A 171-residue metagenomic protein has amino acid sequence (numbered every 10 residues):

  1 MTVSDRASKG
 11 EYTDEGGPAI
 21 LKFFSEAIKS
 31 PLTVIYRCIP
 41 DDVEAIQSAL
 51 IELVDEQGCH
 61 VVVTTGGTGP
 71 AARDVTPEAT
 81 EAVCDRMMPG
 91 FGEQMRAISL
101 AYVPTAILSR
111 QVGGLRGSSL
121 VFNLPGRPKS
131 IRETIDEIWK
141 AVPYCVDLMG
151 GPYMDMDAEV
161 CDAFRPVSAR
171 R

Functional and structural regions predicted by a protein language model:
M1-R171: Non-catalytic beta/alpha edge segments that cap or flank active sites
